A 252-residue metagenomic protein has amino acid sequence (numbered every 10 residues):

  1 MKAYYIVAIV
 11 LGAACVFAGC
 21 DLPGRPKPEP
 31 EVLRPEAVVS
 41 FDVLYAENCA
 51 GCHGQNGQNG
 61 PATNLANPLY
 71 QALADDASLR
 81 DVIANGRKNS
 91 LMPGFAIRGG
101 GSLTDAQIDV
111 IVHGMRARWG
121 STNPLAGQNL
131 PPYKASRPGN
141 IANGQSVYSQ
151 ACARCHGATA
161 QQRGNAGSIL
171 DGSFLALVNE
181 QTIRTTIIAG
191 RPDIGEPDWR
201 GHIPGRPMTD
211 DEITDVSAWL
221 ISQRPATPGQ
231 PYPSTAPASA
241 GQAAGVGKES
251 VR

Functional and structural regions predicted by a protein language model:
M1-Y5: Positively charged n-region of N-terminal signal peptides that target proteins for export
I6-A13: Sec-dependent N-terminal signal peptides
F17-G19: C-terminal motif of bacterial Sec signal peptides marking the signal peptidase cleavage site
P23-E31, P35, V43-A46, P93-T159 (+3 more regions): Flexible coil segments in periplasmic/lumen-exposed cytochrome c-class electron-transfer proteins
E31, V38, D42, G54 (+3 more regions): Gly/Gly-Pro-rich "capping" loops immediately C-terminal to redox-active cysteine motifs in periplasmic/lumenal
Y70-Q71, N89, S121, Q161 (+3 more regions): A general structural signal for well-ordered secondary-structure junctions
